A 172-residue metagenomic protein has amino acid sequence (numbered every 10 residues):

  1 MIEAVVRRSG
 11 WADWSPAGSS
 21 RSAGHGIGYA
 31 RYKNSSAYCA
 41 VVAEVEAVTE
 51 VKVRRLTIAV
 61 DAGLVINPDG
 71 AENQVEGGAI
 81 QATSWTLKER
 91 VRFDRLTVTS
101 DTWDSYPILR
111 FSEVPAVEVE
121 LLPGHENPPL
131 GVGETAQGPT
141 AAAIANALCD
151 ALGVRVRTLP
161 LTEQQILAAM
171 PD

Functional and structural regions predicted by a protein language model:
M1-D172: Cofactor-binding beta-sheet edge motifs in enzyme active sites
